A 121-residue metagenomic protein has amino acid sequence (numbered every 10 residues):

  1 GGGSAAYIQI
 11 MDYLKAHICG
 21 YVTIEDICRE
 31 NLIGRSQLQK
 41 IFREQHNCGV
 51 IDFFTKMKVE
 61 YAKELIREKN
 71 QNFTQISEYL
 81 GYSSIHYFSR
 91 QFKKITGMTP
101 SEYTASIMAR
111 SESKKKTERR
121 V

Functional and structural regions predicted by a protein language model:
S4-I8, C48: Short helix-coil-helix linker/hinge
D12, Y21, E25, E44-S83 (+1 more regions): Terminal helix-turn-helix DNA-binding modules in bacterial transcription factors
H17-I18, G49, P100: Short coil turns that delineate tetratricopeptide repeat
E30-N31, L80-G81, F92: Core residues of bacterial helix-turn-helix
G34-R35, S83-S84: Short coil turns linking two alpha-helices in DNA-binding domains
Q37-L38, F42, Y87-F88, F92: Short hydrophobic/aromatic patch on the recognition helix
